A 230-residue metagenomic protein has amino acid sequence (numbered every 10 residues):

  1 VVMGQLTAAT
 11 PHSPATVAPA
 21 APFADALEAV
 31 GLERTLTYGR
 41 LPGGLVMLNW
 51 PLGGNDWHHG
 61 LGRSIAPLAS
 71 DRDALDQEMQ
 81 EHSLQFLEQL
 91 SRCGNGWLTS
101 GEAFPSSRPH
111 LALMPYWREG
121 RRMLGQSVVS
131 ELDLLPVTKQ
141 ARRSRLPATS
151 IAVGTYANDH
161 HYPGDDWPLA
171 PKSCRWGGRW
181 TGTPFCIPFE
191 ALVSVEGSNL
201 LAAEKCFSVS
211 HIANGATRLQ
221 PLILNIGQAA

Functional and structural regions predicted by a protein language model:
V1-A229: Flavin (FAD/FMN)-binding glycine-rich loop and adjacent Rossmann-like elements that form
